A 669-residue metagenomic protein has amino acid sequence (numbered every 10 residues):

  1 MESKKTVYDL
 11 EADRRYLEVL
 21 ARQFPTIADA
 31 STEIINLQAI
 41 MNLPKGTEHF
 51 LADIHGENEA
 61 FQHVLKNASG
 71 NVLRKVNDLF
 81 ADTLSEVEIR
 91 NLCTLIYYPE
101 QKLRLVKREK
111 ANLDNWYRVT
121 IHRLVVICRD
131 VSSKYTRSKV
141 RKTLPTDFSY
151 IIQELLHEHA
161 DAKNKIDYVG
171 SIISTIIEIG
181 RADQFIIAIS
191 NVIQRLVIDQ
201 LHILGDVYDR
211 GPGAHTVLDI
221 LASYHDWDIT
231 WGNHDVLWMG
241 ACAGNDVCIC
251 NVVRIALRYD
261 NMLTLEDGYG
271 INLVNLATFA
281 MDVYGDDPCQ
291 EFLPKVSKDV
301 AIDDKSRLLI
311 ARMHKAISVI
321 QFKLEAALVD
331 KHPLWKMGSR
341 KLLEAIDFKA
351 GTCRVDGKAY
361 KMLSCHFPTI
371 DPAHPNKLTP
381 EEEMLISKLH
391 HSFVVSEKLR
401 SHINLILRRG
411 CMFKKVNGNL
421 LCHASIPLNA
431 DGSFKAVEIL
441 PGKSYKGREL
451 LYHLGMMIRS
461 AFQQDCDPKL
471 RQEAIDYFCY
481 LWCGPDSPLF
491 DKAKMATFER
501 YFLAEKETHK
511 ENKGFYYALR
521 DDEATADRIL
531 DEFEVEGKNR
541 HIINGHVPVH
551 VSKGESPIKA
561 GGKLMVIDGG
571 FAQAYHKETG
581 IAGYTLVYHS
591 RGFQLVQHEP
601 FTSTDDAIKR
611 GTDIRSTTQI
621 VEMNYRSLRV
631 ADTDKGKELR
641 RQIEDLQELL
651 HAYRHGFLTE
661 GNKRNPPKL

Functional and structural regions predicted by a protein language model:
M1-L669: Feature recognizes metal-dependent phosphohydrolase scaffolds
